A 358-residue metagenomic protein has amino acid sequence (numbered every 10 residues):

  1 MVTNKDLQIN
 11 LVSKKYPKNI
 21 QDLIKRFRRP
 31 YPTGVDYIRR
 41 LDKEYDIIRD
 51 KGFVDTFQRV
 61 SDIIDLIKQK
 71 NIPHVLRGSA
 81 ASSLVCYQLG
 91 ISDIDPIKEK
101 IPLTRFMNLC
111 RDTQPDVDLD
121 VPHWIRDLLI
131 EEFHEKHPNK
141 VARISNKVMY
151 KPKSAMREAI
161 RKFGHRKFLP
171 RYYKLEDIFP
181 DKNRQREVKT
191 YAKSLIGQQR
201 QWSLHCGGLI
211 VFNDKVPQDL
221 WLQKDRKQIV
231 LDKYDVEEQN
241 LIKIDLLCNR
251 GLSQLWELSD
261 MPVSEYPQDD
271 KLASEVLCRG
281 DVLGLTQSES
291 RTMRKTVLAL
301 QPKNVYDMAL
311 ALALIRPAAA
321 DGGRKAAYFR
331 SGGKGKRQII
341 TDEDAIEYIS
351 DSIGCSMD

Functional and structural regions predicted by a protein language model:
M1-K25, I63-L66, P73-L76, A80-D358: Mg2+-dependent phosphoryl-transfer active-site scaffold
R26-P32, Y37, E265: Short secondary-structure boundary segments
P32-V75: Helix-rich "cap/lid" substructures immediately adjacent to catalytic or cofactor-binding pockets
